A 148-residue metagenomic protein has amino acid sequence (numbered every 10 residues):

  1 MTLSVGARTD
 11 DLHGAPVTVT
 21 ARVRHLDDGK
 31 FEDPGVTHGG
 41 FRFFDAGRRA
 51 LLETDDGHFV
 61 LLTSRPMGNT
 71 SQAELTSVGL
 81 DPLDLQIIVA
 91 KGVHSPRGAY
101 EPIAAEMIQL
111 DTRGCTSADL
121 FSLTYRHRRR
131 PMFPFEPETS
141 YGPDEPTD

Functional and structural regions predicted by a protein language model:
M1-R42: Glycine-rich, Lys/Arg-enriched anion-binding loops that position phosphate/diphosphate groups for phosphoryl
H25-D148: Extended hydrophobic packing segments that form well-structured cores
